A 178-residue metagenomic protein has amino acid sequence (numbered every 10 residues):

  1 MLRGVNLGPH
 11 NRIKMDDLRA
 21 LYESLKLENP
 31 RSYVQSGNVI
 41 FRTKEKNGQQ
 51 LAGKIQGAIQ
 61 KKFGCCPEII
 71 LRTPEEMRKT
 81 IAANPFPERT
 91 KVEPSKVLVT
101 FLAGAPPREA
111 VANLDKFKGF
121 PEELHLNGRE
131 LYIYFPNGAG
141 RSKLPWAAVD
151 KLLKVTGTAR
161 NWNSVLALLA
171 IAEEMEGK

Functional and structural regions predicted by a protein language model:
M1-K178: Surface-exposed, charge/polar-rich loops and edge strands
